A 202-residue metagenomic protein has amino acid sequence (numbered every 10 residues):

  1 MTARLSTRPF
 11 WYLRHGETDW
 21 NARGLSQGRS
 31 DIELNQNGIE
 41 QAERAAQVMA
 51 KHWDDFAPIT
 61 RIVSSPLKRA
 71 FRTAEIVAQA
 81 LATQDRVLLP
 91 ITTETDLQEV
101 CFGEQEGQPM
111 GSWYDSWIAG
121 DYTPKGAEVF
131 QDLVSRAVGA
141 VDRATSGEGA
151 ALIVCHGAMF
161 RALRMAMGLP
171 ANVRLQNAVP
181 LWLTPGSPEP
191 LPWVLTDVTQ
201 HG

Functional and structural regions predicted by a protein language model:
L5-Q84, S116: Active-site-proximal alpha-helix that buttresses catalytic centers in soluble enzyme cores
F10, T60, G147-A158: Generic beta-sheet signal
T18, M159-F160: Short active-site segment of divalent metal-dependent hydrolases/proteases that encodes the spacing between
R23, I32-E33, V77-V138: Phosphate-handling substructures
S64-S65, S135, V154-C155: Short beta-strand scaffold positions
I76, A162, A166: Active-site signature of alpha/beta-hydrolase-fold catalytic machinery across serine- and Asp/Cys-nucleophile hydrolases
L169-L195: Domain-level recognition of soluble alpha/beta enzyme cores, biased toward histidine phosphatases/phosphomutases
V194-G202: Short, solvent-exposed aromatic-acidic interface loops
